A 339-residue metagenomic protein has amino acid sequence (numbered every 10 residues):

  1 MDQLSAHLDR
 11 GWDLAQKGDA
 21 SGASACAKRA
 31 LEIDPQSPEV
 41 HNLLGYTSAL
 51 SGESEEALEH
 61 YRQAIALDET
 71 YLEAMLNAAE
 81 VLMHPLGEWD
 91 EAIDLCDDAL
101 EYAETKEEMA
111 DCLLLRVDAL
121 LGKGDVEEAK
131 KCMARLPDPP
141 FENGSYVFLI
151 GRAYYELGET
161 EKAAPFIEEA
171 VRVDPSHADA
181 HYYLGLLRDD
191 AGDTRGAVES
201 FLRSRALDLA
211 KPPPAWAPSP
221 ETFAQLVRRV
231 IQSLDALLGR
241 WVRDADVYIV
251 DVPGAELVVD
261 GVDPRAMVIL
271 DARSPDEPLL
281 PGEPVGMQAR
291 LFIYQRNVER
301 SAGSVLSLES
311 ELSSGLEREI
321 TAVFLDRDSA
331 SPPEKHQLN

Functional and structural regions predicted by a protein language model:
S5, E39, E73, E108-D111 (+2 more regions): Start-of-helix register in tetratricopeptide repeats
D9, L43-Y46, N77-A78, L115 (+2 more regions): Canonical tetratricopeptide repeat
A15, N42, A49, M83-H84 (+3 more regions): Position-specific recognition of the canonical hydrophobic site in helix A of tetratricopeptide repeat
I33, L67, Y102-T105, P139 (+3 more regions): Structural marker of alpha-solenoid helical repeat scaffolds
D98-E101, R172, A178, L186-P213: TPR/TPR-like (Sel1-like) alpha-helical repeat modules
L270-S314, V323-N339: Active-site scaffold of zinc-dependent metalloenzymes
